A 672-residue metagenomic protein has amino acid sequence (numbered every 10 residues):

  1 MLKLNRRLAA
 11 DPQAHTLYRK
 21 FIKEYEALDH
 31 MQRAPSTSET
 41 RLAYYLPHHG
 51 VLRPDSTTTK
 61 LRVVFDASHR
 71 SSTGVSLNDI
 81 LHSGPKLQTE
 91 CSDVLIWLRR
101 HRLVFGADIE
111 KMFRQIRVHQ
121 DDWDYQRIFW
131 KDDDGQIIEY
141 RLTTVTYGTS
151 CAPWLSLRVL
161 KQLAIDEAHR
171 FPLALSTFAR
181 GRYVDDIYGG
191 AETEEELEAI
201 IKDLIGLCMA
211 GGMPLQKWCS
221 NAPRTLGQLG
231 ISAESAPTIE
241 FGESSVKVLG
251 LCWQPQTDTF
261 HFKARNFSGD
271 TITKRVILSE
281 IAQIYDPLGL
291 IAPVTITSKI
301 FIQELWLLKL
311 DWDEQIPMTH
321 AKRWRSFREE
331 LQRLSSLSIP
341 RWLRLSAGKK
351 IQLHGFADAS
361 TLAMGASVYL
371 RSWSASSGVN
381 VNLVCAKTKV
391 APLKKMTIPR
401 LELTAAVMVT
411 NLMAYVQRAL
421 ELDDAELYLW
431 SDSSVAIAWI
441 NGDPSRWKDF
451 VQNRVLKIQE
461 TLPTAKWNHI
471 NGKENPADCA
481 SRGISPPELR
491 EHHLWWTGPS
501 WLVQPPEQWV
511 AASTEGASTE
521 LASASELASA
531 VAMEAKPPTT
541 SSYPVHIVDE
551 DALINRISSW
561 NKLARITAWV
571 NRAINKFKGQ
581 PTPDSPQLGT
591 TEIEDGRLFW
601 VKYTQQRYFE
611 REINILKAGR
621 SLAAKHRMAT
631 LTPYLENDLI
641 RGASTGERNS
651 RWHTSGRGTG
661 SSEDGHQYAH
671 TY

Functional and structural regions predicted by a protein language model:
M1-H82, G181, P214, I291-E329 (+3 more regions): Reverse-transcribing Pol proteins
R7, S71-I80, Q115-R117, D121 (+3 more regions): Catalytic palm subdomain of template-directed nucleic-acid polymerases, centered on the conserved carboxylate motif
H30-A34, S38, G106, G189-Q256 (+2 more regions): Polymerase palm active-site segment centered on the conserved acidic dipeptide of motif C
V75, S92-R99, R141, C151 (+4 more regions): C-terminal reverse transcriptase regions that engage the nucleic-acid substrate
K86, Q136-K161, I277, S372-T404 (+2 more regions): A short, polar/acidic, helix/strand-boundary loop motif
P153-A199, D203, S376, N411-Y428: Active-site palm subdomain of RNA-directed nucleic acid polymerases
G181, M408-A477, E550, R556: RNase H catalytic domain
I272-S279, Y285, I291, T295-L310 (+9 more regions): RNase H-like DDE catalytic core and adjacent DNA/metal-binding regions of integrase/transposase superfamily proteins
